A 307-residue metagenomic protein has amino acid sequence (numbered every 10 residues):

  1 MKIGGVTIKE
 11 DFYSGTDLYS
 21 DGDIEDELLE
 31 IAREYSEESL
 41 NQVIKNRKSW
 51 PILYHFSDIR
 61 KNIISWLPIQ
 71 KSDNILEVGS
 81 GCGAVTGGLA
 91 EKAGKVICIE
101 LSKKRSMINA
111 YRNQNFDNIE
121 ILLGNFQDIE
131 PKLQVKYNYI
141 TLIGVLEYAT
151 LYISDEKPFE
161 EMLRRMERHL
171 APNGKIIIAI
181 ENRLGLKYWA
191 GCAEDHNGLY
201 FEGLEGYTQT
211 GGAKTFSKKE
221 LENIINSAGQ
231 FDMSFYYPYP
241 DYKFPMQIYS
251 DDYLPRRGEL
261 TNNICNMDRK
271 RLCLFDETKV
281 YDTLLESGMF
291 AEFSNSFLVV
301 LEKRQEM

Functional and structural regions predicted by a protein language model:
M1-Y35: N-terminal auxiliary segments of SAM/dcSAM-dependent transferases
C82-A93: Conserved SAM-binding loop of SAM-dependent methyltransferases across substrates and taxa, primarily the Class I
K92-D128: Class I SAM-dependent methyltransferase SAM/SAH-binding core
P131-I140: A short acidic, Gly/Pro-enriched loop at the edge of an enzyme's catalytic core that lines a small-molecule cofactor
K157-K175: A short glycine-rich, Lys/Arg-flanked "PGG" loop and its adjoining helix->strand segment in the class I
I177-Y200: Conserved class I S-adenosyl-L-methionine
G211-G229, S234-F235: Short alpha-helix
E220, S234-M307: Rossmann-like AdoMet/SAM-dependent catalytic core
